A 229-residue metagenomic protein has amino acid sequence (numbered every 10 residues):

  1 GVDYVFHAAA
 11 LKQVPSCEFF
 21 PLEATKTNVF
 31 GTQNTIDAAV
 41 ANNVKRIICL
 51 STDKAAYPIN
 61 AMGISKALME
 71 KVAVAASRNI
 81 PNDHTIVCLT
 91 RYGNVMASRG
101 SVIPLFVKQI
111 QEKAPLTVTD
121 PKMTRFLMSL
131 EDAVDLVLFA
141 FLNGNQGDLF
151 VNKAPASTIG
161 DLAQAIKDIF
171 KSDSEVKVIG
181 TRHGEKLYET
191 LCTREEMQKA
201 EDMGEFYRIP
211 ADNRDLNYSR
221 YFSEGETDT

Functional and structural regions predicted by a protein language model:
Y4-H7, L11-A67, K71, A75: Conserved Rossmann-fold NAD(P)-dependent oxidoreductase catalytic core, especially the SDR/UDP-sugar
A41, K71, A75-T229: Strand-loop microenvironment adjacent to phosphate/nucleotide-handling motifs in alpha/beta enzyme folds
